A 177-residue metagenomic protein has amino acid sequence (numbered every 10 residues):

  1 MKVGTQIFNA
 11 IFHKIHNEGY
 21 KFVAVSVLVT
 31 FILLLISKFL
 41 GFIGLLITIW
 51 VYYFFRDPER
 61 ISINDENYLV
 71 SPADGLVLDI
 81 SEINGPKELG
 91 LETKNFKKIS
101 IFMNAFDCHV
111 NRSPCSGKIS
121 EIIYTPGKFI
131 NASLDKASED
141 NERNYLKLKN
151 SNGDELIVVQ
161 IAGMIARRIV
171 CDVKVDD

Functional and structural regions predicted by a protein language model:
M1-D177: Contiguous, well-folded functional domains in the mature portion of proteins
